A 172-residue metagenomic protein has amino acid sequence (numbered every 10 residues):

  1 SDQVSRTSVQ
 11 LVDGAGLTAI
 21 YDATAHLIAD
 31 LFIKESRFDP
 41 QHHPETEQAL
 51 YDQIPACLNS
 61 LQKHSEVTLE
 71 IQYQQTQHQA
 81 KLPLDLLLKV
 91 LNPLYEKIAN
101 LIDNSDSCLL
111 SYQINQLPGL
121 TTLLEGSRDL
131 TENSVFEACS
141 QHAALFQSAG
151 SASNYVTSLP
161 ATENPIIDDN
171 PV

Functional and structural regions predicted by a protein language model:
D2-L84, Y112-N115: Phosphate-binding glycine-rich/basic clefts of nucleotide- and phosphate-handling proteins, predominantly
A23, C57-V172: Helical "lid/coupling" subdomains associated with nucleotide-phosphate turnover
